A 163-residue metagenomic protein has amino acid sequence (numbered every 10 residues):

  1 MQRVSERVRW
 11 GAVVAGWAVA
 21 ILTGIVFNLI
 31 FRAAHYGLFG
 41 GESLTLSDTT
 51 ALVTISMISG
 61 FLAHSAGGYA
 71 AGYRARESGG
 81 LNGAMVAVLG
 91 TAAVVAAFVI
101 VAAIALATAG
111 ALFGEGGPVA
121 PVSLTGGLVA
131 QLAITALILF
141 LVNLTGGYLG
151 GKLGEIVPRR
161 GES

Functional and structural regions predicted by a protein language model:
M1-S163: Juxtamembrane/disordered regions of integral membrane proteins
